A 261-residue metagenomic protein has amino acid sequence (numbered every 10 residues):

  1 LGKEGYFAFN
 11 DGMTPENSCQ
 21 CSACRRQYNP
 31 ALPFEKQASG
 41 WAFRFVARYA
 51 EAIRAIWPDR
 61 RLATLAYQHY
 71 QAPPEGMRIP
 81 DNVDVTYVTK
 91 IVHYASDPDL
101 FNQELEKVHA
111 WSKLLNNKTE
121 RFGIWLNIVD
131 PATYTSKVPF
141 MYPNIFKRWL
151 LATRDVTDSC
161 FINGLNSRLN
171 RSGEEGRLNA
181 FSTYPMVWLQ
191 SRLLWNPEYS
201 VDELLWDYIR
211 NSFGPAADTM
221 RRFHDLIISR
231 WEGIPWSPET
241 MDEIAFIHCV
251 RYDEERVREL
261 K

Functional and structural regions predicted by a protein language model:
L1-L205, S212, C249-R258: Catalytic-core regions of glycoside hydrolase
E4-N10, M220-D225, S237-E243: Short coil/turn segments at secondary-structure boundaries
E75, E174-E175, R230-I234, D242: Charge-rich, low-complexity amphipathic helices in intrinsically disordered tails/linkers adjacent to domains
R192-S237: Charged, amphipathic alpha-helical linkers/stalks
P235-K261: Histidine-centered catalytic/metal-binding microenvironments
